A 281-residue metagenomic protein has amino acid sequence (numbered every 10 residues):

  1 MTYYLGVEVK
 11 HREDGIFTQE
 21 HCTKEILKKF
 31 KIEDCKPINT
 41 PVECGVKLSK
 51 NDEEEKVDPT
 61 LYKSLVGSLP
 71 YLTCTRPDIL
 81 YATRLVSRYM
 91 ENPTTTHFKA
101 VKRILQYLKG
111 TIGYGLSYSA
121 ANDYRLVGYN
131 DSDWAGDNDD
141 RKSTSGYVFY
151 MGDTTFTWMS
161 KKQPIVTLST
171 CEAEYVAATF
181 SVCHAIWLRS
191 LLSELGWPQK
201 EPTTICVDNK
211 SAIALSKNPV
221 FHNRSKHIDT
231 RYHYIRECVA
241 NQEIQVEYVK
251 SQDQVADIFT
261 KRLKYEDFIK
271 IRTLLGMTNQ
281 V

Functional and structural regions predicted by a protein language model:
M1-G115, K250, I258-F259: C-terminal reverse transcriptase regions that engage the nucleic-acid substrate
Y3, R125, K161-V281: RNase H-like nuclease module associated with reverse transcription
V7, E20, A120, N130-S132 (+4 more regions): Residues immediately flanking
C44, E55, L126-S132: Intrinsically disordered, low-complexity charged segments
Y62-D78, D133, C171-W187: Conserved pre-motif C helix in the palm subdomain of viral-like polymerases
L69, Y129-C171: RNase H-like nuclease fold core
Y107-N130, W197: Structured nucleic-acid-interacting core domains from mobile-element enzymes and related host factors, especially RNase
